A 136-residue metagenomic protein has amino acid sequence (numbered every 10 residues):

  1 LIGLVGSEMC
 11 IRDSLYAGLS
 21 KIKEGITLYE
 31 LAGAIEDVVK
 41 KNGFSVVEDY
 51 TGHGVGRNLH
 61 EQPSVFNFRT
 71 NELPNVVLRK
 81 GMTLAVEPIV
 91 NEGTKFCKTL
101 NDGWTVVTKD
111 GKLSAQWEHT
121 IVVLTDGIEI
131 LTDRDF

Functional and structural regions predicted by a protein language model:
L1-G6: Single conserved hydrophobic/aromatic residue that forms the stacking wall/gate of nucleotide- or nucleobase-binding
M9-C10: Active-site loops and adjacent core secondary-structure elements that bind or stabilize anionic groups
D13-K21: Solvent-exposed, amphipathic alpha-helical segments
S20-K23, I121: Generic detection of short hydrophobic beta-strand segments and adjacent strand-loop junctions
I22-H60, V76-M82, G93-C97, D126 (+1 more regions): Active-site cores enriched in adjacent His and Asp/Glu residues with nearby glycine-rich loops that coordinate divalent
R57, F66, V123: Alpha-helical and His/Cys-centered functional microenvironments
E61-T70: Short, structured beta-strand/loop micro-motifs enriched in basic residues and often containing a Trp
T70-F136: Charged, cofactor-coupling segments
